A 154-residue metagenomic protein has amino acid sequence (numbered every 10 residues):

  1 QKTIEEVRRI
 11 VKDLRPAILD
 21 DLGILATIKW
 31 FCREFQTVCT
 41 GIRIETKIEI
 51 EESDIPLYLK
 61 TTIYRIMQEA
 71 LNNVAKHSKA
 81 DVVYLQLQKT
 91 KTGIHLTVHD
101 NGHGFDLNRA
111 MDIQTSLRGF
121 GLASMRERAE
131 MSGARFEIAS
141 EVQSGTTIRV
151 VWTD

Functional and structural regions predicted by a protein language model:
Q1-D154: Coiled-coil dimerization/phosphotransfer module
